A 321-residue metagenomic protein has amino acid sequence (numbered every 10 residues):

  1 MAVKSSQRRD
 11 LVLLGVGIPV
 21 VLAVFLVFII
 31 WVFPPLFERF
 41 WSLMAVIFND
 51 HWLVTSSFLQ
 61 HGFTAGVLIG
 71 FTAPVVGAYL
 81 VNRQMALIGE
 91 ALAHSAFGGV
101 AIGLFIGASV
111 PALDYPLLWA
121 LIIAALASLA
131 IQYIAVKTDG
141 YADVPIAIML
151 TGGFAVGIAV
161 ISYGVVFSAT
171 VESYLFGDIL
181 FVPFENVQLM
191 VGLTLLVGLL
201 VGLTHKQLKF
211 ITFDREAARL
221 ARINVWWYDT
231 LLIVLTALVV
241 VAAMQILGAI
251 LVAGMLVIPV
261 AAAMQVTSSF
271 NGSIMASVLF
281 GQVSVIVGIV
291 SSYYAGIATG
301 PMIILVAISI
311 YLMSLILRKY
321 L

Functional and structural regions predicted by a protein language model:
M1-L68: Membrane-interfacial amphipathic/re-entrant helices at transmembrane-helix boundaries
R8, A78-F167, A263-M275, S292-G296 (+1 more regions): Short loop segments and helix-boundary regions at transmembrane helix junctions of multi-pass inner-membrane proteins
P19-L22, S95-L104, I148-I161, V225-L238 (+1 more regions): Small-residue-rich segments of transmembrane alpha-helices in multi-pass membrane proteins, especially helix faces
P35-V54, P111, V166-V182, S291: Membrane-interface helix termini and inter-helical loops of multi-pass transporters
N49, I146-T204: Transmembrane helix-bundle core of multi-pass membrane transporters and related energy-transducing complexes
F58-G70, L113-A125, V191-L195, A242-M255 (+1 more regions): Structural signature of hydrophobic alpha-helical transmembrane segments
A65, V187-P259: Helix-loop-helix "hairpin" substructures at the membrane interface of multi-pass membrane proteins
V252-A253, V257-P301: Transmembrane alpha-helical segments in multi-pass inner-membrane proteins
